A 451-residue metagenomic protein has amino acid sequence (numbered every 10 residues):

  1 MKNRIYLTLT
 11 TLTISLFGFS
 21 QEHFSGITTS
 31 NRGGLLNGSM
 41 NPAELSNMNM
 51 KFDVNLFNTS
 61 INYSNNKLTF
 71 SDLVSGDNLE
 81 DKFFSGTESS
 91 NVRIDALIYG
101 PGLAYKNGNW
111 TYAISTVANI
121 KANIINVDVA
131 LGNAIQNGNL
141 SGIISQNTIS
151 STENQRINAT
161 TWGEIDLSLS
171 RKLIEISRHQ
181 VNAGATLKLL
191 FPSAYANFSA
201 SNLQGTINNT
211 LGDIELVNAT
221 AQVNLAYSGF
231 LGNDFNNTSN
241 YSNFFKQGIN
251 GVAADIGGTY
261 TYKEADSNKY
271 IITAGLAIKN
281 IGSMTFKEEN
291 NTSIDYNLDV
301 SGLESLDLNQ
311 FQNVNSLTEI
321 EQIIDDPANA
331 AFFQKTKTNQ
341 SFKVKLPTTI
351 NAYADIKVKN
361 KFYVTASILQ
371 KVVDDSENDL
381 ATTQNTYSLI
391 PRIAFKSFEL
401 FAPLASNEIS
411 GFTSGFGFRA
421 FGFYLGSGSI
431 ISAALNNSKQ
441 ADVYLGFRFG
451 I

Functional and structural regions predicted by a protein language model:
M1-S25, A354, I451: Bacterial Sec-dependent N-terminal signal peptides
Q21-I451: Subset of outer-membrane beta-barrel
